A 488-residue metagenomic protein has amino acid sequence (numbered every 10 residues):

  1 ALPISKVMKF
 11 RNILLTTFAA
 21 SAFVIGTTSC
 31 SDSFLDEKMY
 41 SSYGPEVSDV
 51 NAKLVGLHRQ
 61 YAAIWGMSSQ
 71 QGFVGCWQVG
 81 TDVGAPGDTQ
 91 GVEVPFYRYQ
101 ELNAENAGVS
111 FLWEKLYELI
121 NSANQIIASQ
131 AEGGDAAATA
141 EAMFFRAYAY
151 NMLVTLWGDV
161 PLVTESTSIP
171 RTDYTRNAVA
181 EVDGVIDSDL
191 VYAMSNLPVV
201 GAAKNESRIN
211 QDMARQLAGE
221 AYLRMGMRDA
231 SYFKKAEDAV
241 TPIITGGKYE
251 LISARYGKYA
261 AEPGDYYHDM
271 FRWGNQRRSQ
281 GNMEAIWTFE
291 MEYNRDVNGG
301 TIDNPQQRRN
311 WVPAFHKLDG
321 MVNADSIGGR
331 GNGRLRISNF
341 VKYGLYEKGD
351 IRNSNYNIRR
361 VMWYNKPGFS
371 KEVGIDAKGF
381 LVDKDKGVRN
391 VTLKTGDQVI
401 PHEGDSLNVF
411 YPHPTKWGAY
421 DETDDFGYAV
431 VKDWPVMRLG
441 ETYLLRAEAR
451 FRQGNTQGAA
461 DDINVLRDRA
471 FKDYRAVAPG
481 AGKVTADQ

Functional and structural regions predicted by a protein language model:
A1-L2: Short, small-residue-biased leader/transition segments that mark boundaries at the very start of proteins
C30-G72: Membrane-proximal, proline-rich intrinsically disordered regions
N51-W65, P86-W157, D173-G184, L190-A203 (+2 more regions): Conserved, well-structured interaction surfaces
L54, W65-S68, G87-F111, S253-L439: Elongated scaffold/linker segments in the mid-to-C-terminal portions of large proteins
S68-V83, P198-D212, M227-R308, Y474-Q488: Short, surface-exposed recognition loops and adjoining beta-strand edges that mediate ligand/DNA contacts, enriched
V154-P161, R224-A230, G454: Short coil/turn linking the two alpha-helices of tandem helical-hairpin repeats
